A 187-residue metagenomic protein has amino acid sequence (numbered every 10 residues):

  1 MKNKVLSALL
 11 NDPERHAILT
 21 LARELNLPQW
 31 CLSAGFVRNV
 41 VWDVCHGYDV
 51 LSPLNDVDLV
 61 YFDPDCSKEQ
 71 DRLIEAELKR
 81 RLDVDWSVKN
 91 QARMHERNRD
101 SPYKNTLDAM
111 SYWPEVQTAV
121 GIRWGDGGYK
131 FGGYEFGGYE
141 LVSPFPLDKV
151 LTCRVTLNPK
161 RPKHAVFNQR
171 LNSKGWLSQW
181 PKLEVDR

Functional and structural regions predicted by a protein language model:
M1-R187: Catalytic cores of the polymerase beta-like nucleotidyltransferase superfamily and closely associated nucleotide
